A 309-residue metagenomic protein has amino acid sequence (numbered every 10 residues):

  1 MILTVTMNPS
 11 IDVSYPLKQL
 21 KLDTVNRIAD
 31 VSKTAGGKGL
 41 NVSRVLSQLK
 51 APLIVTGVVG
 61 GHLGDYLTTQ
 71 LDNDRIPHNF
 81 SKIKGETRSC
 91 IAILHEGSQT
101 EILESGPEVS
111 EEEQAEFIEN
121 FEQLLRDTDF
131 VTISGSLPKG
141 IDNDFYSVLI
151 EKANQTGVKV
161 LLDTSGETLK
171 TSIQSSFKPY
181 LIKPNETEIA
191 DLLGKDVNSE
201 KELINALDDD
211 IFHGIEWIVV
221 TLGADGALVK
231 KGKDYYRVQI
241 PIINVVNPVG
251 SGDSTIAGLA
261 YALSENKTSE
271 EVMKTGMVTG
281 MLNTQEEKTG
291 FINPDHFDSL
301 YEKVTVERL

Functional and structural regions predicted by a protein language model:
M1-T56, L63-Y66: Glycine-rich phosphate/adenosyl-contacting loop at the front of the ribokinase-like
T24, Q48-T128, D298-L309: Conserved N-terminal subdomain of the carbohydrate kinase-like
S47, I150, N154, S264: Gly/Ala-rich phosphate-binding loop of Rossmann-like dinucleotide-binding domains, activating on the conserved
A115-I118, N143-I150, N198-I204, V238-I243: Charged helix-capping and loop-helix junction motifs
D127-P138: Short acidic, glycine-rich surface-loop motifs adjacent to enzyme active sites
S147-K233: Conserved phosphate/ATP/ADP-binding segment of small-molecule kinases
K201-L309: Conserved phosphate-binding/catalytic region of the ribokinase-like
